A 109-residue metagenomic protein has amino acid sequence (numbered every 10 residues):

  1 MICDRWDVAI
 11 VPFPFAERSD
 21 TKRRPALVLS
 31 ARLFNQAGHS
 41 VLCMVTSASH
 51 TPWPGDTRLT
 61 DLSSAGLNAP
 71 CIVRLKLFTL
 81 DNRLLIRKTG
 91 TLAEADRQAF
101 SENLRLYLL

Functional and structural regions predicted by a protein language model:
M1, L62-L109: C-terminal terminal-subdomain/extension
I2-C3, S19: Generic alpha-helix initiation/capping and coil-helix boundary signal
E17-S19, L104: Generic alpha-helical secondary structure signal
S19-K22, V28-S63: Compact nucleic-acid interaction/catalytic patches
R24-R32, R87-E94: Short secondary-structure transition/capping segments
